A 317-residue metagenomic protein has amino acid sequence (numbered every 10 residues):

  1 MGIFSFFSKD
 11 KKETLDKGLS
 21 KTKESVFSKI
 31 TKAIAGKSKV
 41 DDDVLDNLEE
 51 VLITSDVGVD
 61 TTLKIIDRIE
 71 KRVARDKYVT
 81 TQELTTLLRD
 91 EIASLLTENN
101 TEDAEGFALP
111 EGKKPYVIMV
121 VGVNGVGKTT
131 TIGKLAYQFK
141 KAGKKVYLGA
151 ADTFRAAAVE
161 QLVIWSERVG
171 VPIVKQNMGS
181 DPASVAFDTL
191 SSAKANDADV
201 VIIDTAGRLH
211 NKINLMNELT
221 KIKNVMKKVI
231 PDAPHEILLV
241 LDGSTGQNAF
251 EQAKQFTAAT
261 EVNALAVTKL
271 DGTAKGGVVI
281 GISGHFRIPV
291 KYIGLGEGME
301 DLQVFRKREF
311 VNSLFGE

Functional and structural regions predicted by a protein language model:
G2-F4, K9-L15, S20: Switch/coupling subdomain of P-loop NTPase systems
I3, A104-G106, L135, E251-Q252 (+1 more regions): Short beta-alpha junctions and helix-cap segments that line functional grooves
K11-D16, G125, T153, L215-L219 (+1 more regions): Short acidic/polar alpha-helix capping motifs at helix-coil junctions
D16, S20-A151, A158-M178, A186-K194 (+1 more regions): Primarily NTPase-proximal linker/entry elements flanking Walker-type ATP/GTP-binding cores
D42, L63, Y78, Q82 (+5 more regions): Non-catalytic, surface-exposed connector residues within folded enzymatic/regulatory domains
V59-T61, R155, D271, M299: Short hydrophobic/aromatic residue motifs in ordered secondary structure
Q161, D181-N196, H210-G316: Conserved catalytic-core segment of NTP-binding enzymes
A206-R208: Short glycine-rich anion-binding loops that position phosphate/pyrophosphate groups of nucleotides and phosphorylated
